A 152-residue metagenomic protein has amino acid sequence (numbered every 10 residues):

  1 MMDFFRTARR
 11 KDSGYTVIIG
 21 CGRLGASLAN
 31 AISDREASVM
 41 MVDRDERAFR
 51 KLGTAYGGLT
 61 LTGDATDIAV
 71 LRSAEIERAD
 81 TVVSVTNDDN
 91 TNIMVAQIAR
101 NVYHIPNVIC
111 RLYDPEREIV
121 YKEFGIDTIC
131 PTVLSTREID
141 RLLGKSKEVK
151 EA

Functional and structural regions predicted by a protein language model:
M1-A152: Cytosolic regulatory regions of ion transport systems
